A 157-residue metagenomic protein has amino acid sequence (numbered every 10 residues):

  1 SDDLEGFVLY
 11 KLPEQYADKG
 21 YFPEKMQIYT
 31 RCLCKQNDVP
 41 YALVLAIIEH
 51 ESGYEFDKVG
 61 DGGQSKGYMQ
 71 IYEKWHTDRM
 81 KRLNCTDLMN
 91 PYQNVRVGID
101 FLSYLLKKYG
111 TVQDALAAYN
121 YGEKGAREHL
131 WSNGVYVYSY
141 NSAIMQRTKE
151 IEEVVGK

Functional and structural regions predicted by a protein language model:
D2-K157: Catalytic glycan-binding domains that act on GlcNAc-containing polysaccharides
